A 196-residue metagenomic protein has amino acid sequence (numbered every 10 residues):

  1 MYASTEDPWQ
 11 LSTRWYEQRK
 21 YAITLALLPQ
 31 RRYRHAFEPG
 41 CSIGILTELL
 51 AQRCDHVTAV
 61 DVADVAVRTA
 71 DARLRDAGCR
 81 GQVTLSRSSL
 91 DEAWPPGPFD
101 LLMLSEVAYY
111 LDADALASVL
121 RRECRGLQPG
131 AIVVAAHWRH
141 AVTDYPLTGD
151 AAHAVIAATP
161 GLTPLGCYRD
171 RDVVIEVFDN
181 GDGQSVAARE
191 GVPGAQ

Functional and structural regions predicted by a protein language model:
S4-Q18: Class I SAM-dependent methyltransferase Rossmann-like catalytic core, especially the SAM/SAH-binding loop
W15-R34: Conserved alpha-helix/loop element of class I SAM-dependent methyltransferases that forms part of the SAM/SAH-binding
Y33-S42: Conserved class I S-adenosyl-L-methionine
I45, L49-D91: Class I SAM-dependent methyltransferase SAM/SAH-binding core
W94-L102: A short acidic, Gly/Pro-enriched loop at the edge of an enzyme's catalytic core that lines a small-molecule cofactor
L101-D114: A short SAM/SAH-binding and catalytic strip from SAM-dependent methyltransferases
A117-P129: A short glycine-rich, Lys/Arg-flanked "PGG" loop and its adjoining helix->strand segment in the class I
G130-W138: Conserved beta-strand signature within the Rossmann-like core of class I S-adenosyl-L-methionine
